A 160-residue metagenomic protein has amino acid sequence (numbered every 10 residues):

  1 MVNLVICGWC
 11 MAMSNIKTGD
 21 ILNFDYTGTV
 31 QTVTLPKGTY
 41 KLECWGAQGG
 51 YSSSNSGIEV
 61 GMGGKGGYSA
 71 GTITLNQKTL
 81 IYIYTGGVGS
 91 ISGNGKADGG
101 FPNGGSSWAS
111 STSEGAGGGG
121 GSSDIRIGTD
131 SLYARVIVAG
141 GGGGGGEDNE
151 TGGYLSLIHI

Functional and structural regions predicted by a protein language model:
M1-S14: Sec-dependent, cleavable N-terminal signal peptides
M13-Y51: GGW-centered surface loops in extracellular recognition modules
Y40-I127, G142-G143: Mobile, glycine-rich extracellular loop/lid and propeptide segments that shape or gate substrate/ligand access
K78-L80, S131-V136: Loop/turn elements at helix/coil->beta-strand transitions in domains of secreted/extracellular proteins
A134-G145: Compositionally biased low-complexity segments at domain edges in trafficked proteins and select soluble regulators
I158-I160: Conserved small/polar residues in nucleotide/adenosyl-binding loops
